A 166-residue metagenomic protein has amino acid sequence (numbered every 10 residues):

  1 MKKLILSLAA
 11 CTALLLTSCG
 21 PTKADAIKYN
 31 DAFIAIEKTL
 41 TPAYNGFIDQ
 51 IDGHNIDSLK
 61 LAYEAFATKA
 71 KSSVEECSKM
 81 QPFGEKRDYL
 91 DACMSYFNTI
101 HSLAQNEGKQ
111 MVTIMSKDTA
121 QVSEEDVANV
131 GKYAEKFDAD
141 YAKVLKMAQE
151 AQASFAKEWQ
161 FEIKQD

Functional and structural regions predicted by a protein language model:
M1-K28: Bacterial Sec-dependent N-terminal signal peptides
C19-T68, W159-D166: Immediate post-signal-peptide N-terminus of mature secreted/exported proteins
A26-A32, D88-T99: Short, charge/polar-rich alpha-helical segments
F33, L59, Y63, A70 (+5 more regions): Hydrophobic packing residues in well-ordered alpha-helices of helical domains and bundles
I36-A43, F66-E76, L103-Q110: Amphipathic, well-ordered alpha-helical segments in soluble domains
G46-D49, V74-E85, A120-K132: Short, charged/polar, low-complexity loop and linker segments that flank or interrupt alpha-helical bundles
S73-S95, Q110-M115: Short, solvent-exposed, charged loop/turn and helix-capping segments that join or cap alpha-helices on peripheral
C93-D166: Extracytoplasmic electrostatic interaction patches
